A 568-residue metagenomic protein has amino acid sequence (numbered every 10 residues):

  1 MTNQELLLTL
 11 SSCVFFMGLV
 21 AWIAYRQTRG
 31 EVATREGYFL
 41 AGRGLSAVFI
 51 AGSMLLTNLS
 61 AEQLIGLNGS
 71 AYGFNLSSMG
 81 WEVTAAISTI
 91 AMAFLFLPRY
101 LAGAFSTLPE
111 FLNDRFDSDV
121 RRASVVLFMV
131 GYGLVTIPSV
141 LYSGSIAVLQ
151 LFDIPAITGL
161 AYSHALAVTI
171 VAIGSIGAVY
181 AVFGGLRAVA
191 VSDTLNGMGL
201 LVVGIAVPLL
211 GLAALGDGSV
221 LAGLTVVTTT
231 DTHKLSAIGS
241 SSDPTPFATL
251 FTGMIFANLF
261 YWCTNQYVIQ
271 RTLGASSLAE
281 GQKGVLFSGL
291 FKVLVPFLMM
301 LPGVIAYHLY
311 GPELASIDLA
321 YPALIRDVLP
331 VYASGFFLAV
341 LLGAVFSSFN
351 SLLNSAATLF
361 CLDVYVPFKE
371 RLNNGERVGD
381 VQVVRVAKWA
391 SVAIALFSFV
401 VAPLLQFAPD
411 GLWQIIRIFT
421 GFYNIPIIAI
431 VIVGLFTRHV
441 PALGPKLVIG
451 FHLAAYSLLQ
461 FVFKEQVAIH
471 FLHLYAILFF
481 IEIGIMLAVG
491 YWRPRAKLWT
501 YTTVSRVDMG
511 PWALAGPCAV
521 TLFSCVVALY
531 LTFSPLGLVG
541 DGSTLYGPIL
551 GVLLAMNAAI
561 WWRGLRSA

Functional and structural regions predicted by a protein language model:
M1-A568: Membrane-embedded helix-loop-helix hairpins and adjacent transmembrane boundary segments in multi-pass transporters
